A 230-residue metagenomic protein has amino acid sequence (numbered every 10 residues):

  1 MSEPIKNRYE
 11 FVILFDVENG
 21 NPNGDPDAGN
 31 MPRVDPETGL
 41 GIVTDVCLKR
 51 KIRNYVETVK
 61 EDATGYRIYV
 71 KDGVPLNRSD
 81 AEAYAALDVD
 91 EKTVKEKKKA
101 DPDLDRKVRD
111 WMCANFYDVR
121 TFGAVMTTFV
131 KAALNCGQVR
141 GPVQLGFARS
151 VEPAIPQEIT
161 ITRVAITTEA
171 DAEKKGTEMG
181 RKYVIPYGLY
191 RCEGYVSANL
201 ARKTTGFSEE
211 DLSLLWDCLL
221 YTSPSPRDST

Functional and structural regions predicted by a protein language model:
M1-E3, A132-N135, E178-Y183: A generic local secondary-structure boundary/capping motif
S2-A83: An N-terminal structural lobe/cap that precedes and organizes the functional/catalytic core across diverse proteins
E3, C192, S197-N199, D211-L220: Long, compositionally biased intrinsically disordered regions
N7-F11, V139-G141, P186-Y190: Residues at beta-strand starts and edge strands
I42-L48, F207-L215: Short amphipathic alpha-helical segments
E57-A165: Extended, compositionally biased
F147-E193, A198-K203: Charged, well-structured binding/catalytic surfaces in domain cores that contact anionic ligands
Y221-D228: Conserved small/polar residues in nucleotide/adenosyl-binding loops
